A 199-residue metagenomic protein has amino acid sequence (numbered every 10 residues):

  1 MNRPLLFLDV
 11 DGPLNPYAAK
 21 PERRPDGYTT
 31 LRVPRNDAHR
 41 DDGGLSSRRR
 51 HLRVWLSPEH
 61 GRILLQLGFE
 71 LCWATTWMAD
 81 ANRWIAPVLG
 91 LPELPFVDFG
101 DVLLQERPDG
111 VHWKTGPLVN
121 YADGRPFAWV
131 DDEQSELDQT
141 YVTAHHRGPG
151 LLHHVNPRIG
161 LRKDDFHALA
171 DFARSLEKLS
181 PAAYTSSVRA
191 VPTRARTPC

Functional and structural regions predicted by a protein language model:
M1-L104, C199: Alpha-helical substrate-recognition element adjacent to the catalytic core
A81-C199: C-terminal cap/substrate-recognition subdomain and adjoining C-terminal extension of metal-dependent phosphatase-like
